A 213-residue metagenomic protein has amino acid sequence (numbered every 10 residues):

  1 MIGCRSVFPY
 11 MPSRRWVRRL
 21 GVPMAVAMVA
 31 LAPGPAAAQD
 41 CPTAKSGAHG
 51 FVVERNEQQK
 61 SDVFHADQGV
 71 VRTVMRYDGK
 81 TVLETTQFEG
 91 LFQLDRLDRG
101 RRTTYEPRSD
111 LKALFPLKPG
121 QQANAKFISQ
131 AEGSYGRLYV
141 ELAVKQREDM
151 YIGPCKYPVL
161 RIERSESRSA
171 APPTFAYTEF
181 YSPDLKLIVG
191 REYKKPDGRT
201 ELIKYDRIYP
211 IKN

Functional and structural regions predicted by a protein language model:
I2-M24: Bacterial N-terminal signal peptides that target proteins for export
S6, V29, R99-R101, L117-G120: Short hydrophobic/aromatic-rich motifs at helix boundaries and adjacent loops
V17-L20, A37, Q121: Short beta-strand/loop turn elements enriched in aromatics
V22, M28-A36: C-terminal segment of classical bacterial N-terminal signal peptides
Q39-Q93, K118-Q121, K126-N213: Acidic, serine/threonine-rich low-complexity disordered tracts
L91-R101: A glycine-rich, hydrophobic loop/mini-helix early in the fold
T103-E106: Acidic/charged, solvent-exposed loop-and-adjacent secondary-structure segments enriched in E/D, K/R, S/T, and G/P
